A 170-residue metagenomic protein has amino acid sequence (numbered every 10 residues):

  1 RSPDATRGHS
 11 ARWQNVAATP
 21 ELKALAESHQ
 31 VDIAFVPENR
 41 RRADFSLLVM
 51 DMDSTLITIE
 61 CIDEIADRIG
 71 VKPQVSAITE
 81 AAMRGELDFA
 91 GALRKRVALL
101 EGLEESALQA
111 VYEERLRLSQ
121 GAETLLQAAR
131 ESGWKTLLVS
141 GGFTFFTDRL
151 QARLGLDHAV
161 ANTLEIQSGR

Functional and structural regions predicted by a protein language model:
R1-M50: Non-catalytic pre-domain segments flanking phosphatase-related domains
S2-R12, R42-A43, T55-R170: Alpha-helical substrate-recognition element adjacent to the catalytic core
